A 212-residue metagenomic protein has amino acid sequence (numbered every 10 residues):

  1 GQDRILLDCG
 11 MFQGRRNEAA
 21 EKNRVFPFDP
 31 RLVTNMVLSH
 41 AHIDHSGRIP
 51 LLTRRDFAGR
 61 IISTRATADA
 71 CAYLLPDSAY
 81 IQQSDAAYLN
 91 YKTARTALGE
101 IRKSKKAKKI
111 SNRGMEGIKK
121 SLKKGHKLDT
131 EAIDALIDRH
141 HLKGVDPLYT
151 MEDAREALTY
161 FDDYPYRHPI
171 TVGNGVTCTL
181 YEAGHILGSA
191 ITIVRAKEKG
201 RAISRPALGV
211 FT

Functional and structural regions predicted by a protein language model:
G1-V37, T53-T212: His/Asp/Glu-rich metal-coordinating catalytic cores of metallo-dependent phosphodiesterases/hydrolases acting on
H40: Conserved G/P- and acidic residue-centered "switch" motifs that form tight phosphate/ATP-binding loops in soluble
H45: N-terminal Rossmann-fold NAD(P) dinucleotide-binding loop
R48-L52: A short acidic, amphipathic alpha-helical/loop segment
